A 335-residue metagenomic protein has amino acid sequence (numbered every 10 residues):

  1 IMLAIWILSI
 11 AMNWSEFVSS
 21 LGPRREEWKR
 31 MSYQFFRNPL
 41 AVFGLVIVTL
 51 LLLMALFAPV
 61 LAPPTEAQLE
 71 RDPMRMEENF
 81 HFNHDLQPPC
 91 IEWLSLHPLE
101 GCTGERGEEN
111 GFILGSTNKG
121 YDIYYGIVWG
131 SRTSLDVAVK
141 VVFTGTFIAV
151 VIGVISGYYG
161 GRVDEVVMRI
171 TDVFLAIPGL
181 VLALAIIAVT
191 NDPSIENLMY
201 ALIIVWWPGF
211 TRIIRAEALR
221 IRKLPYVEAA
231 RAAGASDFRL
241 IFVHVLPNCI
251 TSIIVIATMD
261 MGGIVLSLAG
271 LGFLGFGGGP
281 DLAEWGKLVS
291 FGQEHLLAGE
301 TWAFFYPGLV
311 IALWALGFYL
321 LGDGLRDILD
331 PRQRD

Functional and structural regions predicted by a protein language model:
I1-T146, V150, V154-I155, L180 (+4 more regions): Gly/Trp-centered helix-boundary motif
K119-D335: Alpha-helical transmembrane segments of integral membrane proteins, especially multi-pass inner/plasma-membrane
